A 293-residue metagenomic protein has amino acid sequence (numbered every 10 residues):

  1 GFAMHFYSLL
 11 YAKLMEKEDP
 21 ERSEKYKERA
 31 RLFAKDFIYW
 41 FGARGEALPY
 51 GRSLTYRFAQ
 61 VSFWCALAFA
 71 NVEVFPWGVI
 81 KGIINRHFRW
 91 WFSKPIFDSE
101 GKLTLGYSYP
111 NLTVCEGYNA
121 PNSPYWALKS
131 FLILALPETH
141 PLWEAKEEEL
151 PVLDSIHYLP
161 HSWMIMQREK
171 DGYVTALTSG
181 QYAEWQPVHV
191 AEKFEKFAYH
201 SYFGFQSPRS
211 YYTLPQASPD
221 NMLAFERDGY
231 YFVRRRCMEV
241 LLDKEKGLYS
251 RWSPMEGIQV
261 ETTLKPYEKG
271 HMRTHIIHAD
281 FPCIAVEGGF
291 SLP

Functional and structural regions predicted by a protein language model:
G1-C65: Aromatic-lined, polymer-binding surfaces characteristic of secreted/periplasmic polysaccharide-degrading enzymes
M4-D19, Q60-F75, L112, W126-E138: Well-ordered alpha-helical scaffold segments within catalytic/enzyme domains
E18-W40, F75-W91, P141-I156: Extended, well-ordered alpha-helical scaffold segments
F33-F41, P95-Y107: Active-site-adjacent bridging/hinge elements
R52-E73, I84, L103-Y125: C-terminal, helix-dominated tail/subdomain
P124-E144, I156-H157, H161: C-terminal, beta-rich DNA-binding module of retroviral/retroelements integrases
P151-C237: Low-complexity, glycine/alanine/valine/leucine- and proline-rich hydrophobic stretches
Q206, S210-P293: Extended repeat-based interaction scaffolds and adjacent low-complexity, acidic/S/T/P-biased segments that form broad
